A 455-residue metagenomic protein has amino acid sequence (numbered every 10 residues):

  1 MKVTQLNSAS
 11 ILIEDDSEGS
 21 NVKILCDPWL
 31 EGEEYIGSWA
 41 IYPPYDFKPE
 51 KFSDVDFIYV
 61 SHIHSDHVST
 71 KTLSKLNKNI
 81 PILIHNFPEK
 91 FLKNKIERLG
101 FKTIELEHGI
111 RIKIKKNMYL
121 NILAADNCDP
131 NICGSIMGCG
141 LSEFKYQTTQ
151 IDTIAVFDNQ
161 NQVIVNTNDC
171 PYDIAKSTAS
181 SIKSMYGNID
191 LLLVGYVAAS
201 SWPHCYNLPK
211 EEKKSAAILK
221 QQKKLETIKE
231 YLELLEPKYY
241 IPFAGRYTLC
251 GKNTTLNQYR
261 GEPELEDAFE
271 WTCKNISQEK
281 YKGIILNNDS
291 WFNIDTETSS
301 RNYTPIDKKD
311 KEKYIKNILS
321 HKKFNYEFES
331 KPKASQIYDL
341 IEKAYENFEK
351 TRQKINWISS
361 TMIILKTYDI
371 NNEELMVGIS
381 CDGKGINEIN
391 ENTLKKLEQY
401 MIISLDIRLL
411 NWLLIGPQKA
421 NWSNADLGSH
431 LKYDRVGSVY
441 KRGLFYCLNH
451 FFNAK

Functional and structural regions predicted by a protein language model:
Q5-D16, S20, K113-G187: Catalytic core of the metallo-beta-lactamase
E18-I63, T70-K75, P130-C133, G138-G140 (+3 more regions): Pre-active-site segment of Zn-dependent metallo-hydrolases
L25-D27, V55-H64, L83-N86, V165-C170 (+5 more regions): Active-site neighborhood of phospho(di)ester-bond hydrolases with catalytic His/Asp-centered motifs
P28, E33, I122-N161, L191-Y206 (+1 more regions): Active-site-proximal loop/helix segment associated with metal-binding centers of metalloenzymes
G32-E33, I63-V68, E89-L92, I110-K113 (+3 more regions): Active-site environment of divalent metal-dependent phosphoester hydrolases
Y45-I112, D126-C133: Active-site HxH/HxHxD metal-binding segment of metal-dependent hydrolases
Q150, A175-I276: Cap/insert and terminal regions of metallo-dependent hydrolase folds
F292-K455: Feature captures hydrophobic
